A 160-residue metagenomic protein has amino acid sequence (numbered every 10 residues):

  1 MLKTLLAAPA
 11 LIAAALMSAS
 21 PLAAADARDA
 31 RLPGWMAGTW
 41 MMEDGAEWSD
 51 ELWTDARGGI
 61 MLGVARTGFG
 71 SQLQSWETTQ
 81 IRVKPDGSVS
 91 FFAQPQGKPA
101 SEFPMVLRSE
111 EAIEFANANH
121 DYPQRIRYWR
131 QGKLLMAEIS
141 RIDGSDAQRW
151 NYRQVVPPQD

Functional and structural regions predicted by a protein language model:
M1-P9: Bacterial N-terminal signal peptides that target proteins for export
A8-A19: Bacterial N-terminal signal peptides
A19-A25: Signal peptide processing junction and immediate N-terminal pro/mature segment of secreted/exported proteins
L22, A100, E110, R130-D160: Edge beta-strand at a domain terminus
A25-T39: N-terminal helix-cap/turn-to-beta initiation motif at the start of protein domains
A37, M42-N119: Central antiparallel beta-sheet cores of small beta-barrel/beta-sandwich binding domains
E51-A56, R82, Y128-G132, Y152-Q154: Aromatic-rich beta-strand edge motifs centered on tyrosine
D121-Q124: Charged, amphipathic alpha-helical segments
